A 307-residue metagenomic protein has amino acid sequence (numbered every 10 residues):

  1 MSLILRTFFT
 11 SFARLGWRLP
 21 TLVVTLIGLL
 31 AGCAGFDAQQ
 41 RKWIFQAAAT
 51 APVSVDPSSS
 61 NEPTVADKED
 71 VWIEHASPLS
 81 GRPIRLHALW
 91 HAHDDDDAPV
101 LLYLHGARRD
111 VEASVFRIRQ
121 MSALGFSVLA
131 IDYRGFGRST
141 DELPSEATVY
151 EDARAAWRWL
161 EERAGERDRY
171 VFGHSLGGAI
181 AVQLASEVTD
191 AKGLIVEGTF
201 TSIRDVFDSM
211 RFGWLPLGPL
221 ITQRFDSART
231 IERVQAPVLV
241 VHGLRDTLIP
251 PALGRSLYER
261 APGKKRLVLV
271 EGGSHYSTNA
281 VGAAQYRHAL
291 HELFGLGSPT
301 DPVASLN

Functional and structural regions predicted by a protein language model:
P52-D96: N-terminal cap/lid segment of alpha/beta-hydrolase-fold proteins
S80-W159: Membrane-embedded segments
R117, S227, A236, P250-E259: Short alpha-helix in the alpha/beta-hydrolase fold that links the catalytic acid
G165-S175: Alpha/beta-hydrolase fold nucleophile elbow
A179-A236, A280, A284: Hydrolase active-site cap/lid region
V234, V240-H242, D246: Short beta-strand/loop motif that positions the catalytic acidic residue of the alpha/beta-hydrolase fold
R245-I249, Y276-S277: Acidic catalytic loop of the alpha/beta-hydrolase fold
Y258-Y276: Catalytic histidine neighborhood in serine/cysteine hydrolases with alpha/beta-hydrolase-type architecture
